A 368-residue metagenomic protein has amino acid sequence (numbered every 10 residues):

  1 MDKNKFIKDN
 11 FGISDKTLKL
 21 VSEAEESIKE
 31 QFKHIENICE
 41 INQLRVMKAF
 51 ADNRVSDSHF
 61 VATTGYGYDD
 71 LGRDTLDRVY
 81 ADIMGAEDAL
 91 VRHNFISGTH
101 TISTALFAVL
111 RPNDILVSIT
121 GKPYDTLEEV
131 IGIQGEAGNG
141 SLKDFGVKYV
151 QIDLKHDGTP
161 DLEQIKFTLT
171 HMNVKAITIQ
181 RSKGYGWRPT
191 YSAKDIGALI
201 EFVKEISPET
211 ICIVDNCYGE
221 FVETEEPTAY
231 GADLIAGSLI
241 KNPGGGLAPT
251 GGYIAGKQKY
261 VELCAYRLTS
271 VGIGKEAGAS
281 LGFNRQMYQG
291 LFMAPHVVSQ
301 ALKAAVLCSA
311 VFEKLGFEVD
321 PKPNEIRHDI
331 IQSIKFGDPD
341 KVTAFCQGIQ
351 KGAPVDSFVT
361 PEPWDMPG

Functional and structural regions predicted by a protein language model:
D2-K29, E36-N37, R45-H59, Y66-Y68 (+7 more regions): Conserved PLP-enzyme active-site core in the AAT-like
R54-G65, L71, A353-G368: Domain-scale selection of a single, long terminal region that carries the protein's primary operational module
L90-V91, S333: Ordered hydrophobic segments in well-structured contexts
E313-G368: Conserved C-terminal alpha-helix-loop-beta "cap" of PLP-dependent enzymes that closes/shapes the active-site mouth
